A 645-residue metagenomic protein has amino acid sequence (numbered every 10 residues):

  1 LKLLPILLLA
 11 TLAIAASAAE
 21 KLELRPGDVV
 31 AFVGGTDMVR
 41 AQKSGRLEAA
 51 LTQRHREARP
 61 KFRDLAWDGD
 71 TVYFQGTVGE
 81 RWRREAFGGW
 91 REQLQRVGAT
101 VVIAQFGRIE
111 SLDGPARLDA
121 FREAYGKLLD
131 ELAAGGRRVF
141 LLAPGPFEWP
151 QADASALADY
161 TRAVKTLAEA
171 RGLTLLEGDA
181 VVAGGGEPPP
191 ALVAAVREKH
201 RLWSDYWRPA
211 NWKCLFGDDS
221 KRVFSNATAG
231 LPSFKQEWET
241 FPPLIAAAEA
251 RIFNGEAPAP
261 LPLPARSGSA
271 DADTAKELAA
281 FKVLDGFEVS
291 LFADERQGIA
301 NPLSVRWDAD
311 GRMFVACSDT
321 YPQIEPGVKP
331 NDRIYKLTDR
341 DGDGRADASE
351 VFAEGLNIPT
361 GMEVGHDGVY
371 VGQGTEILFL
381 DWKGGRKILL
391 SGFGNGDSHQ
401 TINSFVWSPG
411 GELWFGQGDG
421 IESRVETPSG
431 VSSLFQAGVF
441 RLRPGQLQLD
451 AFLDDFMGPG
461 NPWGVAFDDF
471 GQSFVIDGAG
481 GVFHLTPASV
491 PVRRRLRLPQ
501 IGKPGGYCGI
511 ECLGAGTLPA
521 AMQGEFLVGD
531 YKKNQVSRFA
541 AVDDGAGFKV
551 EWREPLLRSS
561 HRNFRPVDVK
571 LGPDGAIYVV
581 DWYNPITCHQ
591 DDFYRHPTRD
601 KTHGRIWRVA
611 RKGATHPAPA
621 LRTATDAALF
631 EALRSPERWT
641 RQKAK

Functional and structural regions predicted by a protein language model:
L1-L8: Sec-dependent signal peptide recognition, specifically the positively charged N-region followed immediately by
L9-S17: Hydrophobic h-region of N-terminal signal peptides that target proteins for export in Gram-negative bacteria
A18-W67, E92-G98, V102, A191: Serine-esterase "nucleophile elbow" of acetyl-processing enzymes
R25, Q42, A183-S267: Conserved catalytic region of serine esterases and O-acyltransferases that act on ester linkages in lipids
V29-V33, K61-A66, T100-F106, R138-A143 (+7 more regions): Structural recognition of the beta-strand scaffold that forms the well-ordered cores of secreted hydrolase catalytic
A31, R59-V97, V102-A104, R108-F147: Internal alpha/beta domain cores that form substrate/cofactor-binding pockets in large enzymes and binding proteins
K61, D130, G255-R634, W639-K643: Beta-propeller domains with acidic blade repeats across secreted/periplasmic ectodomains and cytosolic WD/CNH propellers
W149-D179: Substrate-gating cap/lid alpha-helix
